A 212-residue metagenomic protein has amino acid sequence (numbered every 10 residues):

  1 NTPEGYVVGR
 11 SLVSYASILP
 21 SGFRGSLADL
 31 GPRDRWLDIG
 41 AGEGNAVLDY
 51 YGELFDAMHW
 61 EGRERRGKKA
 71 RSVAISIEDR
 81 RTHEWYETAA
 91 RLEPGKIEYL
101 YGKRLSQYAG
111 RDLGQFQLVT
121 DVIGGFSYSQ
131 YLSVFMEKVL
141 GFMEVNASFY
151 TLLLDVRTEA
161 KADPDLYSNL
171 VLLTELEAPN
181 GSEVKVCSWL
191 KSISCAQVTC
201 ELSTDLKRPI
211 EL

Functional and structural regions predicted by a protein language model:
N1-P32: Class I SAM-dependent methyltransferase Rossmann-like catalytic core, especially the SAM/SAH-binding loop
L30, M143-E144: A generic alpha-to-beta junction signature in SAM-dependent methyltransferases
L37, A41-S106: Class I SAM-dependent methyltransferase SAM/SAH-binding core
S106-L118: A short acidic, Gly/Pro-enriched loop at the edge of an enzyme's catalytic core that lines a small-molecule cofactor
D121-G124: A short beta-strand submotif of the Rossmann-like class I SAM-dependent methyltransferase core that lines
S127-V139: A short, conserved alpha-helix within the catalytic core of class I
N146-R157: Conserved beta-strand signature within the Rossmann-like core of class I S-adenosyl-L-methionine
A162-V198: Conserved Class I S-adenosyl-L-methionine
